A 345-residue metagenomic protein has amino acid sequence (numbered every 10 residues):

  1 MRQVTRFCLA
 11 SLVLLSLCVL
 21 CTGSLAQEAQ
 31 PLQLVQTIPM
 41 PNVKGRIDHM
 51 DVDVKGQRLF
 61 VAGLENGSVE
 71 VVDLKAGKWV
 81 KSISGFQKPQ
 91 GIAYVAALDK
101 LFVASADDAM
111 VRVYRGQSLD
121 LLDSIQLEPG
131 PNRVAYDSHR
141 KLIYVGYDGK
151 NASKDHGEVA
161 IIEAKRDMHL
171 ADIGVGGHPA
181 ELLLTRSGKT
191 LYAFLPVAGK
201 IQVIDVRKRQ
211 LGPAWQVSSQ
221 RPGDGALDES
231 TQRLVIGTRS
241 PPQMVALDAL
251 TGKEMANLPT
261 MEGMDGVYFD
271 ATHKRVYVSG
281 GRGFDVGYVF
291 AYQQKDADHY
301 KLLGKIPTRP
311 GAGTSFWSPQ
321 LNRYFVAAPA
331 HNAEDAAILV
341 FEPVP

Functional and structural regions predicted by a protein language model:
M1-R6: Positively charged n-region of N-terminal signal peptides that target proteins for export
L9-L20: Bacterial N-terminal signal peptides
C21-P345: Predominantly soluble domains enriched in secretory-pathway, periplasmic, or organellar proteins
